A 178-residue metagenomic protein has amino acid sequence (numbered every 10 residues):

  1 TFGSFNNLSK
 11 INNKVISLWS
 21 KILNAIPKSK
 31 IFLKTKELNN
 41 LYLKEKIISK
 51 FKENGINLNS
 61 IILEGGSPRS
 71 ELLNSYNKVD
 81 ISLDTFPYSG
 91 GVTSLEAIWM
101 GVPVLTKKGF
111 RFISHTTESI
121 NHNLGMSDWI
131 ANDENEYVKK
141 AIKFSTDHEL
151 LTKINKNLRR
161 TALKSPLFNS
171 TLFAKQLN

Functional and structural regions predicted by a protein language model:
T1-P68: Conserved catalytic-core segment of nucleotide-activated headgroup transferases in glycan assembly
N13, S70, E134-N135, T171: Residues in well-ordered alpha-helical elements
K14-V15, L43, S75, T117 (+1 more regions): Residues at alpha-helix caps and immediate loop-helix transition turns in enzyme cores, especially N- and C-cap
L58, N77, I81, T85-S170: Catalytic binding pocket for nucleotide-activated donors in carbohydrate/polymer assembly enzymes
S70-L72, T93: Short acidic active-site motifs
N169-N178: C-terminal alpha-helical cap of glycosyltransferases
